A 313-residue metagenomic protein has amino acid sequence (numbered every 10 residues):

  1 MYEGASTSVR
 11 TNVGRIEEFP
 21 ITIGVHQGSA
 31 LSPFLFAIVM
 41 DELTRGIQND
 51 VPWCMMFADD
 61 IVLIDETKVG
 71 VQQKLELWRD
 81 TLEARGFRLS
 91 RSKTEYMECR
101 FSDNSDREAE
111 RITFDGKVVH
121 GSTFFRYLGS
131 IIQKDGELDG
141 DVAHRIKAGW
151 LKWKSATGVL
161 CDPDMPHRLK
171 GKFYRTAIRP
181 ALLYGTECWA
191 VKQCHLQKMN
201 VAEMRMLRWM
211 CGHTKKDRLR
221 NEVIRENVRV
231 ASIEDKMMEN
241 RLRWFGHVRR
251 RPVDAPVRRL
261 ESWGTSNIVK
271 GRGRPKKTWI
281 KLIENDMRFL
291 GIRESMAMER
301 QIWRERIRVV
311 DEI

Functional and structural regions predicted by a protein language model:
M1-G4: Short acidic/histidine-centered micro-motifs embedded in hydrophobic/aromatic stretches that mark compact functional
V9-S29, P33, M40-I313: Short linear motifs embedded in intrinsically disordered, charge-biased segments
